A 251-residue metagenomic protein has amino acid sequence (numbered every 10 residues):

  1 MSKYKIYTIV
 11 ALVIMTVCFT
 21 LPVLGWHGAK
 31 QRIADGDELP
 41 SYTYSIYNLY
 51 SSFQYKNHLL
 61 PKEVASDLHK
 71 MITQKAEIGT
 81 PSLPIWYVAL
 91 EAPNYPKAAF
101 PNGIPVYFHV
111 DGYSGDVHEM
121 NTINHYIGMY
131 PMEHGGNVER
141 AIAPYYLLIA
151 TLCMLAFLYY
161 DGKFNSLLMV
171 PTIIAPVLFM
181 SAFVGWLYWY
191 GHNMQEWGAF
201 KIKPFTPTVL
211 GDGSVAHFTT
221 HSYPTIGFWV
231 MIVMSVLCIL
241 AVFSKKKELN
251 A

Functional and structural regions predicted by a protein language model:
M1-I6, L148-S181, I239-A251: Juxtamembrane interface at the cytosolic side of transmembrane helices
M1-K30: Hydrophobic secretory-pathway targeting helix
K3-I6, P131-G135, Y160-L167, G213-I226: Membrane-interfacial loop-to-transmembrane-helix junctions in polytopic alpha-helical membrane proteins
Y7-I14, L168-A175, G227, M231-M234: Hydrophobic alpha-helical transmembrane segments of polytopic
C18, V138-Y159, W229-C238: Hydrophobic alpha-helical transmembrane segments
L21-P22, A182, S235, A241: Residue-level marker of positions within ordered structural domains that often coincide with functionally constrained
L21-V138, G185-S222: Long, glycine/tryptophan/cysteine-rich extracytoplasmic
P224-E248: A hydrophobic membrane-anchoring alpha-helix module
